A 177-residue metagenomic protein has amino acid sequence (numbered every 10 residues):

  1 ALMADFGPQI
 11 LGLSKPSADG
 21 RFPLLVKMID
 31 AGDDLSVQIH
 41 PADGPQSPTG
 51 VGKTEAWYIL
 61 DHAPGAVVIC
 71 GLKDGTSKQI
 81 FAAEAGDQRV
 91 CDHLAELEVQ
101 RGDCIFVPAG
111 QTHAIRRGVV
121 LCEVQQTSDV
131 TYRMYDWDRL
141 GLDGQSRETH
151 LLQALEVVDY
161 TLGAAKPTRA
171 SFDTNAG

Functional and structural regions predicted by a protein language model:
A1-R101, I115-G177: Active-site region of the double-stranded beta-helix
